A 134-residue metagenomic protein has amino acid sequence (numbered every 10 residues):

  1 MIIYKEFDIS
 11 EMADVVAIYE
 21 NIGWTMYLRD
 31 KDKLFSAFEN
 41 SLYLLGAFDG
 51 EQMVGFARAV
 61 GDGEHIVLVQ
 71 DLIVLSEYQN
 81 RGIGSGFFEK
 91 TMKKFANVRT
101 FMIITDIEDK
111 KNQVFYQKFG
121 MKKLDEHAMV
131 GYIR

Functional and structural regions predicted by a protein language model:
M1-L28, H127: Short amphipathic alpha-helix that is part of the acyltransferase structural core
F7, L72-V74, T105: Hydrophobic adenine-recognition pocket in adenosine-nucleotide-binding enzymes
S36-G46, R99: A short helix-loop-beta-strand connector motif used in the catalytic cores of GNAT acetyltransferases and, in some
G46, Q52-G61, H65-L68, I73: Conserved beta-strand in the GNAT
V74, N80-K93, K118: Conserved acetyl-CoA-binding loop-helix of GNAT-fold acetyltransferases
Q79, K94, K111-Q113: Acidic/histidine-enriched, beta-strand-rich ligand/metal-binding domains
M102-Q113, V130-R134: Conserved beta-strand-loop-alpha-helix junction that forms the acyl-donor binding cleft
Q117-E126: Conserved acetyl-CoA-binding loop of GNAT-fold acetyltransferases
